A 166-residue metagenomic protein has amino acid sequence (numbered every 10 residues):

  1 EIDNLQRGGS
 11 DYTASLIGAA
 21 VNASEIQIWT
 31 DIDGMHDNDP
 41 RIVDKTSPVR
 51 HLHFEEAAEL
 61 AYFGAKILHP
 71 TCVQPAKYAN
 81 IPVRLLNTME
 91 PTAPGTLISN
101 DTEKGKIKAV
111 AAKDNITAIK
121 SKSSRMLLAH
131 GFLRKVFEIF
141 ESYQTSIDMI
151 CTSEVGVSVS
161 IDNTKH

Functional and structural regions predicted by a protein language model:
E1-H166: C-terminal catalytic "cap/lid" subdomain
